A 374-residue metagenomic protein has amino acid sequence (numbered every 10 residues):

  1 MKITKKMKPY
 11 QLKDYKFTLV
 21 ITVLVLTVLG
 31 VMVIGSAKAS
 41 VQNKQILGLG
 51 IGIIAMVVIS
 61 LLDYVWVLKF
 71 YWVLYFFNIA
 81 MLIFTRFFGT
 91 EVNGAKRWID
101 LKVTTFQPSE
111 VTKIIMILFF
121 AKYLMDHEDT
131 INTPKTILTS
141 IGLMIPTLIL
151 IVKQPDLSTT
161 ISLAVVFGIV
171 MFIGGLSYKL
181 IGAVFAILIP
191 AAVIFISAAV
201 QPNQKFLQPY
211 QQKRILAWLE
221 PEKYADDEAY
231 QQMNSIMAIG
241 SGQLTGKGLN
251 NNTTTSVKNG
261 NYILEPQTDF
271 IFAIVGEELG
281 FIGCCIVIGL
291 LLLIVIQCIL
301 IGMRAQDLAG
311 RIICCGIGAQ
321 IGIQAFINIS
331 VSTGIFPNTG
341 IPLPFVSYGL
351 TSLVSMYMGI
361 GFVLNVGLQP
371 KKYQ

Functional and structural regions predicted by a protein language model:
M1-K8, I34, Q324-Q374: A juxtamembrane structural motif centered on a specific transmembrane helix
K6-V23: N-terminal membrane topogenic signal
Q11-L12, T136-I137, N259-I263, A305-Q306: Helix-boundary and loop/linker segments of multi-pass membrane transporters
V20-V28, M32-M233, A273-T333, M358-F362: Hydrophobic alpha-helical transmembrane segments of multi-pass inner membrane proteins, especially in bacterial systems
D156-I161, K247-N252, P266-T268, F336-T339 (+2 more regions): Transmembrane helix boundary and interhelical junction motifs in multipass membrane proteins
S162-L163, N251-K258, L290, T333-P342 (+1 more regions): Re-entrant/interfacial helical elements at transmembrane boundaries that shape and gate the permeation pathway
A229-G248: Extracytosolic (periplasmic/ER-lumenal) interhelical loops and adjacent juxtamembrane/interface segments of multi-pass
L244-L279: Long extracytoplasmic/lumenal interhelical loops at the membrane interface of multi-pass membrane proteins
